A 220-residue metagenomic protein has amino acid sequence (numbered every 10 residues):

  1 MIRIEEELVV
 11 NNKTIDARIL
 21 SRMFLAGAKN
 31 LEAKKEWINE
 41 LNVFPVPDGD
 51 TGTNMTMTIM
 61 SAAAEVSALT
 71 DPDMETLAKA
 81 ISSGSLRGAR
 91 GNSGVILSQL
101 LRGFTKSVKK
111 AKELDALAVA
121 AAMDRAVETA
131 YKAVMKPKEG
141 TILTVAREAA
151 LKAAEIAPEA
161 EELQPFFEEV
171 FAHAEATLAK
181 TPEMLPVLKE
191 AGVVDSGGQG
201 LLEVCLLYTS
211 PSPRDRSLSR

Functional and structural regions predicted by a protein language model:
I2-W37, L41: N-terminal amphipathic/basic leader segments beginning at the initiator methionine
N11-R18, V46, G52-T53, P137-G140: Conserved, well-structured ligand/cofactor-binding cores
A17, E32-W37, A64-G84, L100 (+1 more regions): Transmembrane helical cores of multi-pass ion-transport proteins
A28-V43, T70-L86, A172-G192: Short, hydrophobic/aliphatic alpha-helical segments
P45-M55, G84-L101, V187-C205: Conserved phosphate/anionic-ligand binding catalytic regions in large, soluble enzymes, centered on
A111, A133, P137, I156-E162 (+1 more regions): Inter-helical turn/loop segments and adjacent helix faces that build the functional surface of alpha-helical bundle
E113-A153: A structural-propensity feature for long, helix-poor, extended segments
Y208-D215: Conserved small/polar residues in nucleotide/adenosyl-binding loops
